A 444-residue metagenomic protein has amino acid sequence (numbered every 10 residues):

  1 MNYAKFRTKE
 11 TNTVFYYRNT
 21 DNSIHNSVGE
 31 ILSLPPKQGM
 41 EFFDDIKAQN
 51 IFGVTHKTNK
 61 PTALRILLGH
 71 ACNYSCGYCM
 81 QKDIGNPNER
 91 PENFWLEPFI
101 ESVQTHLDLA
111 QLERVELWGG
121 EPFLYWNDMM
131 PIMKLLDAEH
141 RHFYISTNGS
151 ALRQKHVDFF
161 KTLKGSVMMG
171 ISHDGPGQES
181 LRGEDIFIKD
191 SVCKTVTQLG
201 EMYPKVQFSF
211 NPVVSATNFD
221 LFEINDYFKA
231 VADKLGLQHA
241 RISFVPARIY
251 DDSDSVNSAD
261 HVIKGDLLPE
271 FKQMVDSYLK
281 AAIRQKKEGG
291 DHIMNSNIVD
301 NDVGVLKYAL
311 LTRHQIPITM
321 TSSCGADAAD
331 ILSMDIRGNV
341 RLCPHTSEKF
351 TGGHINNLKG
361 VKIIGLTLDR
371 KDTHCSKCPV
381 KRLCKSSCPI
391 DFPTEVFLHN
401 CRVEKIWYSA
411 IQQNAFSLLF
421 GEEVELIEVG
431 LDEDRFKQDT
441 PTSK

Functional and structural regions predicted by a protein language model:
M1-R65, D83: N-terminal [4Fe-4S]-dependent radical SAM core
A4-F15, F42, K47-V54, N339-K444: Flexible mid-to-C-terminal extensions adjoining Fe-S/redox cofactors in radical SAM and related proteins
D21, G119, I336-R337: Residue-level recognition of short loop/turn positions
T58-P98, L109: Canonical Radical SAM [4Fe-4S] cluster-binding loop centered on the CxxxCxxC motif and its immediate flanking residues
K60-L67, K307-R313, A328-D330, K359-C375 (+1 more regions): Short, intrinsically disordered, charge-biased short linear motifs at domain edges
L68-S75, E121, C375, K381-R382: Cysteine-centered iron-sulfur cluster-binding motifs in ferredoxin-type domains/subunits of redox enzymes
I100-E116, Y125-S253: Radical SAM/AdoMet-radical enzyme domain recognition
G183-D327, S333-R337: Radical SAM enzyme [4Fe-4S]-AdoMet core and its adjacent flexible, acidic and glycine-rich loops/tails across
